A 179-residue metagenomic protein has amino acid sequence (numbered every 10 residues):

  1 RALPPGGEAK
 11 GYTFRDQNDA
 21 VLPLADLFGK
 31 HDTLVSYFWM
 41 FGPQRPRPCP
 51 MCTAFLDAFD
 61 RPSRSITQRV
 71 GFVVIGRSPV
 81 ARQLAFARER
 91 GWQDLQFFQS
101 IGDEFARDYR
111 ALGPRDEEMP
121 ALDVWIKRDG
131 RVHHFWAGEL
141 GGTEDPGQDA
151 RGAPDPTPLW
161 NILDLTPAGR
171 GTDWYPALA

Functional and structural regions predicted by a protein language model:
R1-R64, Q68, R88-E89, D103-A179: Non-globular targeting/processing and membrane-anchoring segments
F14, S63-R82, Q93-E104: Thiol-based oxidoreductase modules, predominantly thioredoxin-like and allied folds used for disulfide exchange
A85: Short active-site loop/helix that positions an aromatic residue
